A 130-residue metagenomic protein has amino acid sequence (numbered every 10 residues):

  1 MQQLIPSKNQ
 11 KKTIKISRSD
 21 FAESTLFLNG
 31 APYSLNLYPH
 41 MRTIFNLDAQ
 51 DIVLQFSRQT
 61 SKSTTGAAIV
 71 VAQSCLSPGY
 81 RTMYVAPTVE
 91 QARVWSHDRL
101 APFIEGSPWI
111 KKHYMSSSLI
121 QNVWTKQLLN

Functional and structural regions predicted by a protein language model:
Q2-N130: Phosphate/NTP-binding elements of NTP-utilizing enzymes
